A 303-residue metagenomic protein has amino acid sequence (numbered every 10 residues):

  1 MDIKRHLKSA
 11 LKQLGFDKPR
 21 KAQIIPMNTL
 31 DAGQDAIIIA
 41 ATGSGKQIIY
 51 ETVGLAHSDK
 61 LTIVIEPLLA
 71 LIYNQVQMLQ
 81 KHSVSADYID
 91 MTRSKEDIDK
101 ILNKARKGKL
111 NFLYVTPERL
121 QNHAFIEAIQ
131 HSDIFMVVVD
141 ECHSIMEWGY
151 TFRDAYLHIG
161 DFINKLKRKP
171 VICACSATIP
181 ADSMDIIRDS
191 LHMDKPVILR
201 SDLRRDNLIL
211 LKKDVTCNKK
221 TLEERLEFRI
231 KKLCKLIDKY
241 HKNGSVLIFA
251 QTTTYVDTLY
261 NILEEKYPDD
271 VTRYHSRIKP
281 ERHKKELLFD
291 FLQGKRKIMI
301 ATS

Functional and structural regions predicted by a protein language model:
M1-D2: A short, basic N-terminal segment
R5-K12, K18-K21, I25, D31-I37 (+3 more regions): Helicase motor core with emphasis on the C-terminal RecA-like subdomain
A70: Conserved Rossmann-like nucleotide-cofactor binding loop
